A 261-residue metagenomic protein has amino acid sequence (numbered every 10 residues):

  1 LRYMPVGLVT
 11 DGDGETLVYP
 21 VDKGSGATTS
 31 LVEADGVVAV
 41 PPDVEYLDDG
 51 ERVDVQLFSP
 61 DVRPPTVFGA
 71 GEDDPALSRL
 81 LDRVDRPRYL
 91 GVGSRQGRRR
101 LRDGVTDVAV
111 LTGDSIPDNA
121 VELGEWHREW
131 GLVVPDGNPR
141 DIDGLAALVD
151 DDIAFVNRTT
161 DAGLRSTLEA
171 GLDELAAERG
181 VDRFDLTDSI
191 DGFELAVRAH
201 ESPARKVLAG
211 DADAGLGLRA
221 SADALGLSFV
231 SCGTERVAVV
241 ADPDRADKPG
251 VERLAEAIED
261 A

Functional and structural regions predicted by a protein language model:
L1-F58, R63: Flexible glycine/proline-rich
T66-E72, A146-D173: Short loop->beta-strand "edge-of-pocket" segments that line small-molecule binding or catalytic clefts across diverse
L77-V84, N157-L195: Ligand-binding cleft/hinge of the Venus flytrap
D85-L148: N-terminal segment of the mature folded domain
R95-D107, A196-A212, A220: Short helices/loops that flank or line small-molecule/ion binding pockets
V110-D118, A204-G233: A ligand-binding cleft/hinge motif common to bilobed small-molecule-binding domains
E129, L227-E256: Periplasmic-binding protein-like
I258-A261: Periplasmic-binding protein-like
